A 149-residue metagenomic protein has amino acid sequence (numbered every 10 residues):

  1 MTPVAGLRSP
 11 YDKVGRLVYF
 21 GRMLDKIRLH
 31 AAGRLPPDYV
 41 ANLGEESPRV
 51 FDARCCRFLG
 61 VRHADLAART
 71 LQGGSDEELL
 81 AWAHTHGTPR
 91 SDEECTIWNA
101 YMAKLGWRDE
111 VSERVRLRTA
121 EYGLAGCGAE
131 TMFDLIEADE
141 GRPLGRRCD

Functional and structural regions predicted by a protein language model:
T2-G44, D52, Y101-D149: Polar/charged low-complexity regulatory segments
L17-F20, H63, D76, C95 (+1 more regions): Alpha-helix initiation and N-capping motif
P36-H84: Amphipathic alpha-helical packing elements
L66-G123: Amphipathic protein-protein interaction modules
